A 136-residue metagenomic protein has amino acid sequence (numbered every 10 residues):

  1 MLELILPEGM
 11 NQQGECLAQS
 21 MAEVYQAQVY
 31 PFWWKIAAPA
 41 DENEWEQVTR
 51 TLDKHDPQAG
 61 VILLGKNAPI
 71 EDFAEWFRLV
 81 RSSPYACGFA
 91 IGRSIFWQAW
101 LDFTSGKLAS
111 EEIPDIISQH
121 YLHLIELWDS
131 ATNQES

Functional and structural regions predicted by a protein language model:
M1, Q13, S20-E44, G65: Catalytic beta/alpha-barrel core
L2-E8, R93-S94: Short loop/turn segments at strand-loop or loop-helix junctions that form parts of catalytic or ligand-binding pockets
E8-C16, A68: Active-site mouth loops of central-metabolism enzymes
C16-V24, F73-L79: Short, acidic/polar
A37-Q134: Catalytic-face loop-and-helix region of soluble metabolic enzyme cores
